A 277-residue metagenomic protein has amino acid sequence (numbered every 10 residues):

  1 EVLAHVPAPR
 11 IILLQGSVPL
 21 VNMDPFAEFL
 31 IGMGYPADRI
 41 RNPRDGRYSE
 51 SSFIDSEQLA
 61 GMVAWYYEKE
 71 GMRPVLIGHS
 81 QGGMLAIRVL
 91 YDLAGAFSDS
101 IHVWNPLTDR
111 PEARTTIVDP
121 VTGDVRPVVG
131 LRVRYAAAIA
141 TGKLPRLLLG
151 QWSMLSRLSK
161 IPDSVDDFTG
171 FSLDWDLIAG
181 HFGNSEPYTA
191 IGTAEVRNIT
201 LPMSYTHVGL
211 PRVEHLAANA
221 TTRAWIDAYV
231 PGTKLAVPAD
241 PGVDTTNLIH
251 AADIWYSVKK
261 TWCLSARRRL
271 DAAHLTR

Functional and structural regions predicted by a protein language model:
E1-P74, L235-R277: Active-site catalytic motif of lipid deacylating hydrolases and related acyltransferases
V6-A8, N42, R110, D119 (+3 more regions): Intrinsic-disorder/low-complexity coil detector
I12, R41-P43, A137, D167-F171 (+1 more regions): Hydrophobic/aromatic beta-strand patches that form the interior of the parallel beta-sheet core in alpha/beta enzyme
M23-A27, A86, F182: Short, highly selective alpha-helical patches that border small-molecule cofactor pockets in redox/cofactor-processing
E28, G61, W65, T116 (+1 more regions): Charged/polar, solvent-exposed surface patches and flexible loops
A37, D55-T169, D174-A179: Serine-dependent carboxylesterase/thioesterase catalytic core of lipase-like alpha/beta-hydrolase/SGNH enzymes
L147-R277: C-terminal catalytic-base region of ester-bond hydrolases, centering on the histidine of the charge-relay
